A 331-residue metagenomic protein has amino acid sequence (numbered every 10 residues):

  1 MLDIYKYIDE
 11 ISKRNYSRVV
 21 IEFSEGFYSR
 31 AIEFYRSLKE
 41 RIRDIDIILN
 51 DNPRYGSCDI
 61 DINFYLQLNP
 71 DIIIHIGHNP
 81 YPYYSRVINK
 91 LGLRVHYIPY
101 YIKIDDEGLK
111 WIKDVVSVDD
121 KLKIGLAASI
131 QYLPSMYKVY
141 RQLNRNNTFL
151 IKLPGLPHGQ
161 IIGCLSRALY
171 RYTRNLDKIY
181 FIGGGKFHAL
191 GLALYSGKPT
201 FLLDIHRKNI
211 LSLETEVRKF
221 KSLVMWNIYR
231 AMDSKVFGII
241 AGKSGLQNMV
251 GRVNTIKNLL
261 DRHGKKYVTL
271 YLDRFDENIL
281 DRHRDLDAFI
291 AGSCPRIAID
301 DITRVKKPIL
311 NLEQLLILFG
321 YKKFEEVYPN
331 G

Functional and structural regions predicted by a protein language model:
M1-I8, Y16-Y65, G77, D276-I279: Metallocofactor- and cofactor-centric catalytic cores in central/energy metabolism, strongly enriched
M1-N15, G92-D119, G159-L169, A193 (+2 more regions): Short N-terminal or domain-adjacent regulatory/targeting segments
E22-I32, P53-D59, I76-Y83, I102-D105 (+7 more regions): Gly/Ser/Thr-rich loops at beta-strand to alpha-helix junctions that form or flank small-molecule/cofactor-binding
E22-R41, D46, A127-K152, G242-T269: Short, charged N-terminal beta->alpha structural module
D46-L49, V95-P99, N147-I151, P199-I205 (+1 more regions): Short hydrophobic/aromatic-enriched beta-strand-loop microsegments
D46-V116, I130, G155-L190, A291: N-terminal glycine-rich phosphate/adenylate-binding segment common to multiple enzyme folds
P99, I205-I210, P295-G331: Peripheral docking tails and interdomain loops at the edges of cofactor- or intermediate-handling domains
S135, V139-R141, F187-K266, R274-H283: Redox- and metal-dependent alpha/beta enzyme cores, enriched for Fe-S-associated oxidoreductases and cofactor-handling
